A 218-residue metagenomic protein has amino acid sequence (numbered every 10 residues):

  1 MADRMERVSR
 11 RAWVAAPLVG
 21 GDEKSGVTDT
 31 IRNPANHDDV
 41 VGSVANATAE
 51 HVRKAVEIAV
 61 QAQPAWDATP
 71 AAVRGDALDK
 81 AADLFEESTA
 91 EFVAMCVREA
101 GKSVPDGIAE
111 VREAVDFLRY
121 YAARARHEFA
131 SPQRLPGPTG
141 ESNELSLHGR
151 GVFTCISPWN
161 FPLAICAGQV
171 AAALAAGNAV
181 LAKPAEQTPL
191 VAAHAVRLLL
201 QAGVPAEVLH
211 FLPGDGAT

Functional and structural regions predicted by a protein language model:
M1-E57, Q61, A68-L84, A94 (+2 more regions): Terminal low-complexity tails and localization/encapsulation signals of metabolic enzymes
A47, L84, S103-D106, F161-P162 (+2 more regions): Glycine-/small-residue-rich active-site loops that bind phosphorylated ligands and cofactors
V52, F85-T89, A167-V170: A glycine-rich, aromatic-flanked flexible loop/lid motif
Q63-W66, E99: Secondary-structure edge/capping motif, primarily at the C-terminal ends of alpha-helices and the immediately following
F92-V93, E99, S103, E110-V111: Alpha-helical heptad-repeat coiled-coil segments that mediate oligomerization/polymerization in large
V97, R126-T218: Rossmann-like NAD(P) dinucleotide-binding subdomain of oxidoreductase/dehydrogenase enzymes
